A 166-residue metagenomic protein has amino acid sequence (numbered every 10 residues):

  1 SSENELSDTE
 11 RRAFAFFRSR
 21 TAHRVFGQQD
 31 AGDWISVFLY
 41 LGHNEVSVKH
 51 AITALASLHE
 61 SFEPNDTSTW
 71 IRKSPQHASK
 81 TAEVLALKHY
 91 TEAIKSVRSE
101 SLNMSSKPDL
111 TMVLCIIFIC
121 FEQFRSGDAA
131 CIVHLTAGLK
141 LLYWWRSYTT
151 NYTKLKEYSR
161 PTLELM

Functional and structural regions predicted by a protein language model:
S2-N44, K49-T53, E63-M166: Intrinsically disordered, low-complexity acidic/Ser/Thr-rich segments used as protein-protein interaction/activation
A56: Residues that form ligand- and interface-recognition hot spots within folded domains
